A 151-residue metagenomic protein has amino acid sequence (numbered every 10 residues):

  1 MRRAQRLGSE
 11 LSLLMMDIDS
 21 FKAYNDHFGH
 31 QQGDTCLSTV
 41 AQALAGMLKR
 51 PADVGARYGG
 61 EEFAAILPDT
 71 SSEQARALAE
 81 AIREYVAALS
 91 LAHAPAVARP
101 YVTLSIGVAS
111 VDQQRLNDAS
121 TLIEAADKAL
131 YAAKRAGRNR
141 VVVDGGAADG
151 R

Functional and structural regions predicted by a protein language model:
M1-L13, K22-G46, A56-G60, A64-P68 (+3 more regions): Conserved long alpha-helical elements within nucleotide-processing catalytic cores of c-di-GMP signaling and class III
S9-L11, V102-L104, N139: Change "...and in nucleic-acid phosphodiester-cleaving endonucleases..." to "...and in nucleic-acid processing enzymes
M16: Active-site flanking residues adjacent to catalytic metal/cofactor-binding acidic residues
T39-Q113, V142-V143: GGDEF/GGEEF active-site signature
E73-A79, V97, V111-R151: Catalytic-core segments of nucleotide cyclases and related cyclic-nucleotide turnover enzymes
